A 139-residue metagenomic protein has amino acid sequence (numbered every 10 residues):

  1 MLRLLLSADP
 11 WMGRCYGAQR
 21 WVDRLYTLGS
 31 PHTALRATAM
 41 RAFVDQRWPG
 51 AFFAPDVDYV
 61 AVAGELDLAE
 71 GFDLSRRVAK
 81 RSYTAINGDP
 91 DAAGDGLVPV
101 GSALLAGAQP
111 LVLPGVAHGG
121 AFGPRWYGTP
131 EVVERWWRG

Functional and structural regions predicted by a protein language model:
M1-G139: Lipid deacylating catalytic domains
